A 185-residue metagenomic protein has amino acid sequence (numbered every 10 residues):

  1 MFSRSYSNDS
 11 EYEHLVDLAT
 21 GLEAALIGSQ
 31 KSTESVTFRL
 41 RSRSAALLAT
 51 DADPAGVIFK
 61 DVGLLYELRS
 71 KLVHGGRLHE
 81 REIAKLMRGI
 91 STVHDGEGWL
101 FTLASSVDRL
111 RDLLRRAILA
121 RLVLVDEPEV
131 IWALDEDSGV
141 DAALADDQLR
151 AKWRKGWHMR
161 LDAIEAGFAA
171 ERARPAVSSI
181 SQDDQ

Functional and structural regions predicted by a protein language model:
M1-Q185: Amphipathic, oligomerization/interface secondary-structure segments
